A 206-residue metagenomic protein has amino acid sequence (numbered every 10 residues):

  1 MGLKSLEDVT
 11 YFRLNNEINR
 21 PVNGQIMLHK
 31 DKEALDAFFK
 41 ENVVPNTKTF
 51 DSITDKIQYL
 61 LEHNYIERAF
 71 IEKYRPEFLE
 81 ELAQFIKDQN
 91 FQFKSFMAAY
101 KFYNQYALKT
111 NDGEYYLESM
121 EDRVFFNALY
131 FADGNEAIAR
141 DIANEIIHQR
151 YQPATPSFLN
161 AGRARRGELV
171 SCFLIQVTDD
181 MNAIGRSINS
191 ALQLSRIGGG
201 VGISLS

Functional and structural regions predicted by a protein language model:
M1-S206: Extended catalytic cores of very large enzyme megasubunits
